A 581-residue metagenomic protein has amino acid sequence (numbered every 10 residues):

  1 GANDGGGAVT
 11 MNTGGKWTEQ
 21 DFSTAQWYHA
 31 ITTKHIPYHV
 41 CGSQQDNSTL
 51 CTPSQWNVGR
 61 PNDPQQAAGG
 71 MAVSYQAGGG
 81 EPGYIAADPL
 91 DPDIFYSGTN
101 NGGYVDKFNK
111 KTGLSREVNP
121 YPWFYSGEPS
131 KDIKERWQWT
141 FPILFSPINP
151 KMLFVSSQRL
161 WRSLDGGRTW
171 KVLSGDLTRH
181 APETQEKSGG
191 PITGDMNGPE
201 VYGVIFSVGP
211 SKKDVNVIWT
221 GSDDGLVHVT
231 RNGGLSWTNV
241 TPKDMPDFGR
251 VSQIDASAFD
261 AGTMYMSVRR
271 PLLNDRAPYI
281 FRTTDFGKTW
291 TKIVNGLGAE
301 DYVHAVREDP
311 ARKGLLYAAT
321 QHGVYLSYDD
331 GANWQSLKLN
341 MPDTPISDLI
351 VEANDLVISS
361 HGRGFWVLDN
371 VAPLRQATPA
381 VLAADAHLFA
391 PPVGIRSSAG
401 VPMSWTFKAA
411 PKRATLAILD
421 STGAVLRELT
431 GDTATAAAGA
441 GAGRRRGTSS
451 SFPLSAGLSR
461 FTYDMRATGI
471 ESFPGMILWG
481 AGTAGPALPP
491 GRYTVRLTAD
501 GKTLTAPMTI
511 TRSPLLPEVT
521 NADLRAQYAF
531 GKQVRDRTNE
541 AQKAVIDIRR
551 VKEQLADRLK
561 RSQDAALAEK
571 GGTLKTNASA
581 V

Functional and structural regions predicted by a protein language model:
G1-G394: Beta-propeller blade termini and top-face loops
Y121-G127, K134-P142, I148, Q158-W161 (+11 more regions): C-terminal low-complexity, glycine/proline- and small-hydrophobic-enriched intrinsically disordered tails that act as
